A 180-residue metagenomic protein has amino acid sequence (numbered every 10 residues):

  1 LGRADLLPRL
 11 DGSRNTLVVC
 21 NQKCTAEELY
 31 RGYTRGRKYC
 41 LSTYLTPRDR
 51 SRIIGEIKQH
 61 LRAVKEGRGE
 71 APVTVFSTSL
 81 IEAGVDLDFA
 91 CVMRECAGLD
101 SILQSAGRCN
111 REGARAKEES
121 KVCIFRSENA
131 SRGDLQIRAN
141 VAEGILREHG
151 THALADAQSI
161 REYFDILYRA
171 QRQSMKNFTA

Functional and structural regions predicted by a protein language model:
A4-V19, C24, E28-G55, Q59 (+3 more regions): C-terminal helicase lobe and adjacent C-terminal extensions/tails of nucleic-acid helicase motors
D11, R62-E66, V85: Residue-level signal for alpha-helix termini/capping positions
S13-N15, E70-P72, F89: Short, high-confidence coil segments that cap the C-terminus of an alpha-helix and link into the following beta-strand
T46-T78: Conserved helicase ATPase core of P-loop NTP-dependent helicases/translocases
V73-F89, Q104-E112: SF2 helicase motor core recognition
